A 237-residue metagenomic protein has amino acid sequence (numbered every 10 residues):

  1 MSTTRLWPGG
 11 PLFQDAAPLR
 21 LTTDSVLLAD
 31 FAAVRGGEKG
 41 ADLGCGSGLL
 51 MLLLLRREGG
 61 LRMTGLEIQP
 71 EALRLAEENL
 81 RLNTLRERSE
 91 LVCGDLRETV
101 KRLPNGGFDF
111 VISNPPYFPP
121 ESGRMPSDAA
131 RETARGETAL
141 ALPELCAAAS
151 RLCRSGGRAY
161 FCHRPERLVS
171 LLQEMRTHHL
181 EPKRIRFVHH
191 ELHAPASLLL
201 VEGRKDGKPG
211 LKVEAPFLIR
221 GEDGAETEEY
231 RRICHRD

Functional and structural regions predicted by a protein language model:
M1-R35: Class I SAM-dependent transferase core
L6, L85, R176-H179: Short, structurally constrained coil/turn elements that cap an alpha-helix or connect an alpha-helix to the following
P11, R62, R88-E90, E181-R184: Conserved beta-strand segments of alpha/beta enzyme cores
L21, A139-A196: Conserved Class I SAM-dependent methyltransferase catalytic core
L28, N114, L145, G203: Residue-level signal for inorganic ion chemistry
D30-R124: Conserved SAM/SAH cofactor-binding pocket of Class I
P115-E144: Mobile active-site "lid"/loop adjacent to the S-adenosyl-L-methionine
P195-D237: SAM/dcSAM-binding transferase cores
